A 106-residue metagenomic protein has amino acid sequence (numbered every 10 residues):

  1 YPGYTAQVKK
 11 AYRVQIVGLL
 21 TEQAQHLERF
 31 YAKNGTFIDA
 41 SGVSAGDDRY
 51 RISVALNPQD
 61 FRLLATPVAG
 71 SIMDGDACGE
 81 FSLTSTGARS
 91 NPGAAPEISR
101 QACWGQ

Functional and structural regions predicted by a protein language model:
Y1-K9: C-terminal juxtamembrane segment of a hydrophobic transmembrane alpha-helix
V8-T36: Membrane-proximal N-terminal amphipathic helix
E28-Q106: Periplasmic/extracellular, small/polar-rich flexible segments of pilin-like filament-forming proteins
